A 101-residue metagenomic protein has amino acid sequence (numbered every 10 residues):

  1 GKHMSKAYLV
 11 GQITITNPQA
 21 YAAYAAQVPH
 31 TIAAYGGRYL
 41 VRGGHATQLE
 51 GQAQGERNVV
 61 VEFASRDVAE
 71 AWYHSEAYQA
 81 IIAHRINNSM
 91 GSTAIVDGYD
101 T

Functional and structural regions predicted by a protein language model:
G1-N58, E62-E76, D97-T101: Short S/T/G/P-rich N-terminal loop/turn motif that feeds into the first structured element of a domain
E70-A94: C-terminal structural segments of small proteins and small subunits
